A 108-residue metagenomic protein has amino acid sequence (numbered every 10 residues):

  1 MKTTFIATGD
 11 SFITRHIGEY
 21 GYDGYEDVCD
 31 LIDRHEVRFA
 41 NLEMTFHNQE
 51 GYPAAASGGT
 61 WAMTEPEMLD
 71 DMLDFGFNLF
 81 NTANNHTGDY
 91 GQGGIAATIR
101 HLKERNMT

Functional and structural regions predicted by a protein language model:
M1-T108: Acidic, metal/ion-coordinating pockets
